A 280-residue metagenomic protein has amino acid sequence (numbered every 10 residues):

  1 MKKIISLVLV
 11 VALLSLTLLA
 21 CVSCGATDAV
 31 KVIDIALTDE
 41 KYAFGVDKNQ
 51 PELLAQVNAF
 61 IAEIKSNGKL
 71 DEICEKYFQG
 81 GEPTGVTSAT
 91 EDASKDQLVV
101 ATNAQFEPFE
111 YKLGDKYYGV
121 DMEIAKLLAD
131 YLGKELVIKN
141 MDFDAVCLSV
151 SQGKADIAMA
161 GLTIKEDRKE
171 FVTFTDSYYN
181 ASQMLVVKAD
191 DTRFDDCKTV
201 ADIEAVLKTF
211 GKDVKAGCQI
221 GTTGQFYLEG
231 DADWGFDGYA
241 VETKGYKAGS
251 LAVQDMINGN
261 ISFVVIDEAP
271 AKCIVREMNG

Functional and structural regions predicted by a protein language model:
I4-G25: Sec-dependent N-terminal signal peptides of Gram-positive bacterial secreted proteins and lipoproteins
G25-T38, A145-L148, A160-F171, Y227-W234 (+1 more regions): A ligand-binding cleft/hinge motif common to bilobed small-molecule-binding domains
D28-L54, A104, Y179-V187, E268 (+1 more regions): Periplasmic-binding protein-like
A29-T38, K126, E135-A205: Acidic, polar ligand-binding/catalytic clefts
V32-T38, N58-K95, A201-T243: Ligand-binding clefts/hinges and TM-proximal coupling segments of bilobed small-molecule sensing domains
Y42, E52-G80, D92-L162, E170 (+1 more regions): Extracytoplasmic small-molecule ligand-binding "clamshell" domains of the periplasmic binding protein/Venus flytrap
A104-E107, Y117-D130, N180-S250, E268-K272: Bilobed "Venus flytrap"/periplasmic-binding protein-like clamshell domains and structurally analogous long
